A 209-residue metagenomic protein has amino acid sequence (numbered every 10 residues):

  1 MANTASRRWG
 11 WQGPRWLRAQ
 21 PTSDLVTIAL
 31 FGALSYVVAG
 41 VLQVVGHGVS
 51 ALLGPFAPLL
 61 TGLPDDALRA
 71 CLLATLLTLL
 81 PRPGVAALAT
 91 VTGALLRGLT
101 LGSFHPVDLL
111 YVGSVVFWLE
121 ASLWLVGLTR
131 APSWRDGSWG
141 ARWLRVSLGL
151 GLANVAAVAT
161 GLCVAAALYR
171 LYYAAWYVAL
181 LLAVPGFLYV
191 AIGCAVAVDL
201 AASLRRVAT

Functional and structural regions predicted by a protein language model:
M1-L30, V37, W176-T209: Alpha-helical transmembrane segments and their cytosolic interface
A2-T78: Hydrophobic transmembrane alpha-helices
T4-Q12, S23-G32, L110-A166, C194 (+1 more regions): Short helix-perturbing small/polar motifs within transmembrane alpha-helices
T22-F31, D65, R69, G84-A89 (+7 more regions): Alpha-helical transmembrane segments of integral membrane proteins
G32-G40, V91-G102, G151-C163: Aromatic-anchored segments of alpha-helical transmembrane domains
Q43-H47, A51-L52, L59, G93-L123: Interfacial aromatic-anchored transmembrane helix boundaries in multi-pass membrane proteins
V45, L162-Y172: Juxtamembrane "helix-exit" motif on the non-cytosolic side of transmembrane helices
A67-P81, V85-A86, W118, S122: Generic transmembrane alpha-helix motif of multi-pass integral membrane proteins
